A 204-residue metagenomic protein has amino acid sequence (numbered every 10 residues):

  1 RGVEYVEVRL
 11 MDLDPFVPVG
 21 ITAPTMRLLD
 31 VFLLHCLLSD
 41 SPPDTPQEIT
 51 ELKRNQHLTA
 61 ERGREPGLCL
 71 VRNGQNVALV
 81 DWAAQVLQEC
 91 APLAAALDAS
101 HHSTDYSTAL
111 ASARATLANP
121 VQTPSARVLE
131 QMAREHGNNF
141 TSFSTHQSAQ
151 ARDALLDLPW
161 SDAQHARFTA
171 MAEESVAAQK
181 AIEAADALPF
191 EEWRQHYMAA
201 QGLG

Functional and structural regions predicted by a protein language model:
R1, R9, R27, R54 (+8 more regions): Arginine residue identity/basic-tract feature
R1-N55: Structured mid-domain segments that build the active-site/substrate or prosthetic-cofactor binding neighborhood
G2, G20, G63, G67 (+3 more regions): Residue-identity detector for glycine
V3-V8, V17-V19, V31, V71 (+5 more regions): Extended aliphatic helical segments
M11, G20, T45, A78 (+2 more regions): Alpha-helix initiation/capping motif
D12-D14, D30, D40, D44 (+7 more regions): Acidic-enriched, low-complexity/disordered segments with a strong bias for Aspartate over Glutamate
P42-A115: C-terminal structural cap/anchor segments
S100-G204: Extended, compositionally biased alpha-helical segments that mediate assembly or anchoring
